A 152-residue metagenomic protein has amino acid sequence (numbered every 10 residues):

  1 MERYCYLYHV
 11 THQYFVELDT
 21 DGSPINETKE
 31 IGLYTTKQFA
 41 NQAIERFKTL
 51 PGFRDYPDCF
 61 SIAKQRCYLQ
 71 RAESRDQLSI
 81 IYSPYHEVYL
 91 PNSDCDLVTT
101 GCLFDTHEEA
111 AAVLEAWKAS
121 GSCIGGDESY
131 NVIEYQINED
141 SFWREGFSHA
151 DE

Functional and structural regions predicted by a protein language model:
M1-E30, I62, Y68-T100: Short aromatic-glycine-(Arg/Gly/Cys) micro-motifs in beta-strand/loop hairpins
R3, H9-V16, I31, K37 (+4 more regions): Intrinsically disordered, low-complexity terminal and linker regions
L18-K48, Y89-A116: Short, flexible N-terminal segments of the mature chain
R46-L78, L97-L103, H107-E152: Short, mixed-charge low-complexity intrinsically disordered segments
